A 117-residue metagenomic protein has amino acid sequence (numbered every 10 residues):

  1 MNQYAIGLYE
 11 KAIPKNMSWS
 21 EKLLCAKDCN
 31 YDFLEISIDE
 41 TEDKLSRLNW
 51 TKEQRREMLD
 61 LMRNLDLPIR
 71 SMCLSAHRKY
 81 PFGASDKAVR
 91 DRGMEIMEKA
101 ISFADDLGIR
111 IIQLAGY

Functional and structural regions predicted by a protein language model:
M1-R110: N-terminal pre-domain/capping segments
L74, A115-Y117: Short, well-ordered beta-to-alpha junction loops that form the rim of enzyme active sites and present histidine/acidic
